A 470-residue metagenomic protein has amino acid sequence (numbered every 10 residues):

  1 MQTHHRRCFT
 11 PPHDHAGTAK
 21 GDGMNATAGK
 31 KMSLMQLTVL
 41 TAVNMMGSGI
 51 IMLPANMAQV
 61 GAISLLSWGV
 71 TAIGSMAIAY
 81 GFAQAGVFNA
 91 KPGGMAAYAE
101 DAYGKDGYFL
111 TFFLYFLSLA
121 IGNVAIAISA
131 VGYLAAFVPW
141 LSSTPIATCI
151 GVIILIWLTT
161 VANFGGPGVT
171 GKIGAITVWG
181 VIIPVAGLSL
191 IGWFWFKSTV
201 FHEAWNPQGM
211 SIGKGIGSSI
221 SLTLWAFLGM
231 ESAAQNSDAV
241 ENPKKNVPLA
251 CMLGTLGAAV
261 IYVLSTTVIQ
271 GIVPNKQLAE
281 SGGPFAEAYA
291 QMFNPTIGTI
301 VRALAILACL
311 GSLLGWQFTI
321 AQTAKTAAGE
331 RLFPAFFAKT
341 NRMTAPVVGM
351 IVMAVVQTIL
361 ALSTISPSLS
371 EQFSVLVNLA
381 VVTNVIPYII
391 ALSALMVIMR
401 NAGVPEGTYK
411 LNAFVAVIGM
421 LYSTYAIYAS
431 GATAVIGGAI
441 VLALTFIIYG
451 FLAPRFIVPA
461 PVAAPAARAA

Functional and structural regions predicted by a protein language model:
H4-A55, Q59-I63, S75-Y80, P92 (+4 more regions): Membrane-interface "cap" regions at the ends of multi-pass membrane proteins
T10, A147-F196, M210, C251-L256 (+3 more regions): Membrane-interface loop-to-helix entry segments
G17, A26-G29, S64-L65, L141-T148 (+2 more regions): Helix-loop-helix junctions that connect adjacent transmembrane segments in multi-pass membrane transporters
N25, A97-E100, A127-I150, P184 (+6 more regions): Helix-loop-helix connectors at the membrane interface of multi-pass transporters/channels
A55-Q59, A77-I156, T160-F164, I306-T326 (+2 more regions): Hydrophobic transmembrane alpha-helices that form the core helical bundles of multi-pass secondary transporters
A55-S64, G132-P145, P167-V178, I300-A303 (+3 more regions): Transmembrane helix-loop boundary segments of multi-pass membrane transporters
A97-E100, G104, A136-W140, M252-L314 (+1 more regions): TM-loop-TM module centered on a large, flexible mid-protein loop between adjacent transmembrane helices in multi-pass
L190, T383-N384, K410-A470: A generic transmembrane alpha-helix motif of multi-pass inner-membrane proteins
